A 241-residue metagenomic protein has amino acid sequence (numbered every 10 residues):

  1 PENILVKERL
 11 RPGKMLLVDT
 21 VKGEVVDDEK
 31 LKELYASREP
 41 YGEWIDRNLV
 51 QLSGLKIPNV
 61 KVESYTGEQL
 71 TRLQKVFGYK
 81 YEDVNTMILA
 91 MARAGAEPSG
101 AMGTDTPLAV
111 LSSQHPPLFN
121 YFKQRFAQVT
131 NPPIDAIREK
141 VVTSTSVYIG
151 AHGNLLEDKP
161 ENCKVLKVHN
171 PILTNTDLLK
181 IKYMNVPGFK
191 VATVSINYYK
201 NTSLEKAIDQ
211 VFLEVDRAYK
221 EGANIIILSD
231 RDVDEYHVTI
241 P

Functional and structural regions predicted by a protein language model:
P1-M15, D19, K30-L31: Conserved nucleotide-binding/hydrolysis modules and their immediate coupling elements across P-loop/ASCE NTPase motors
I4, E24-Y198, S203-V211, D216 (+1 more regions): Extended, highly charged accessory segments
V21, R231-V233: Short, ordered loop/turn segments at secondary-structure junctions
N201, V233-E235: Short strand->helix junction
I226-I227: Hydrophobic residues within beta-strands of alpha/beta enzymes
E235-P241: Short glycine/threonine-rich loop-to-helix capping motif typified by GTGT followed within a few residues by an Asp-Pro
